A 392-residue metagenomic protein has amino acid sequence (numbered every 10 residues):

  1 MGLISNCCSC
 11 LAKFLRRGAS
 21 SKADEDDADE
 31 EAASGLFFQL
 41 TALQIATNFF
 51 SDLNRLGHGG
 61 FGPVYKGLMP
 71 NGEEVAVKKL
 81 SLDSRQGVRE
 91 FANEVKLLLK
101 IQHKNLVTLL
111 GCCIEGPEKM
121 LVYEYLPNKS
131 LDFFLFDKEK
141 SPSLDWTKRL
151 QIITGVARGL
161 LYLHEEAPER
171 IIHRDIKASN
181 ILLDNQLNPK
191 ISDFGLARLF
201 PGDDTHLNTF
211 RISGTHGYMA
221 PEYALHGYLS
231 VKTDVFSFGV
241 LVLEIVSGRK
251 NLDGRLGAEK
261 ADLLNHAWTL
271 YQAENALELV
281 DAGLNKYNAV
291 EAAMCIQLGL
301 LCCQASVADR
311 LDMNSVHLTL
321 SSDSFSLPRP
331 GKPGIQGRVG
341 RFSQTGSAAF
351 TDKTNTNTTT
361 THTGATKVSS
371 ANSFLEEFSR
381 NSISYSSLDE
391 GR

Functional and structural regions predicted by a protein language model:
M1-A33, N288-L298, A305-R392: Intrinsically disordered, low-complexity cytosolic regulatory tails and linkers adjacent to catalytic/signaling modules
L53-V64: Protein kinase glycine-rich loop
Y65-L82: Glycine-rich ATP phosphate-binding loop
F91, V95-K96: Regulatory alphaC helix of protein kinase catalytic domains
G111-C113: A short, aromatic-enriched beta-strand patch in the conserved N-lobe beta-sheet of the protein kinase catalytic domain
L196-R198: Activation segment
D234: Conserved catalytic-loop aspartate of Hanks-type protein kinases
H266-A308: C-terminal lobe substrate-recognition/regulatory segment of protein kinase catalytic domains
